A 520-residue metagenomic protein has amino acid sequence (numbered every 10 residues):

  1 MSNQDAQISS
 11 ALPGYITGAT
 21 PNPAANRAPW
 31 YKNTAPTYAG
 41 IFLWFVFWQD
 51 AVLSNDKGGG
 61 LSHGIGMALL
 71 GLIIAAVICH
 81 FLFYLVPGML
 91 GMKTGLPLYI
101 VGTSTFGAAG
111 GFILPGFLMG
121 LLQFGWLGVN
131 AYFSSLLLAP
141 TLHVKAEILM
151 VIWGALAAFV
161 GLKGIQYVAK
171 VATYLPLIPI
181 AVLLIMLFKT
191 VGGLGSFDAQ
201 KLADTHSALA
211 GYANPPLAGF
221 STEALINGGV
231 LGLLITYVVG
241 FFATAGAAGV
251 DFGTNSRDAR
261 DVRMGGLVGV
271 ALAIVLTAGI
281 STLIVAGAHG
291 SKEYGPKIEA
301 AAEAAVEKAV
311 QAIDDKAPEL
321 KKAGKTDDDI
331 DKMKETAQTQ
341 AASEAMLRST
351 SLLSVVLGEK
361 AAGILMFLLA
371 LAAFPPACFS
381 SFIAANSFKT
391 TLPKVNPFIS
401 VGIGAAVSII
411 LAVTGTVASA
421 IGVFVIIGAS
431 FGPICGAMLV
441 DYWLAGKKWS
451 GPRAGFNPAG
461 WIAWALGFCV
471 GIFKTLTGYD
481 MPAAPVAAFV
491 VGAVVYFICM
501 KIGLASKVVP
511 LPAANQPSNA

Functional and structural regions predicted by a protein language model:
M1-G66, L187, G228-I235, T254-M264 (+1 more regions): Membrane-interface "cap" regions at the ends of multi-pass membrane proteins
A39-W44, I74-F83, L118-L127, I178-K189 (+3 more regions): Selective recognition of specific alpha-helical transmembrane segments in multi-pass small-molecule
I41, P115-F117, T141-K163, L177-M186 (+3 more regions): Transmembrane alpha-helical segments of multi-pass small-molecule transport proteins
G59, M89, Y132-T141, G154-L175 (+5 more regions): Membrane-water interface regions at transmembrane-helix termini and the short interhelical loops of multi-pass membrane
L72-F106, L114-L121, K501-V509: Juxtamembrane transmembrane-helix boundary signature
V144, I178-F220, L231-L234, V239-F241 (+2 more regions): Hydrophobic alpha-helical segments and their helix-loop junctions in multi-pass secondary transporters
I148, I152-W153, V160-H206, R263-V270 (+2 more regions): Membrane-interface loop-to-helix entry segments
C435-A520: C-terminal membrane-solvent junction of multi-pass transporters and transport-like membrane proteins
